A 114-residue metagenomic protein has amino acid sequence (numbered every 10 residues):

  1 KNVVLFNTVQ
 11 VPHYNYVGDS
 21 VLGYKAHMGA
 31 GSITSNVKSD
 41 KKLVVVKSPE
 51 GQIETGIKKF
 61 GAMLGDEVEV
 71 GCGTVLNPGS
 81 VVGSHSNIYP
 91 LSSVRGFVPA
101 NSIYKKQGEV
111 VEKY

Functional and structural regions predicted by a protein language model:
N2-Y114: Glycine-rich hexapeptide-repeat left-handed beta-helix
